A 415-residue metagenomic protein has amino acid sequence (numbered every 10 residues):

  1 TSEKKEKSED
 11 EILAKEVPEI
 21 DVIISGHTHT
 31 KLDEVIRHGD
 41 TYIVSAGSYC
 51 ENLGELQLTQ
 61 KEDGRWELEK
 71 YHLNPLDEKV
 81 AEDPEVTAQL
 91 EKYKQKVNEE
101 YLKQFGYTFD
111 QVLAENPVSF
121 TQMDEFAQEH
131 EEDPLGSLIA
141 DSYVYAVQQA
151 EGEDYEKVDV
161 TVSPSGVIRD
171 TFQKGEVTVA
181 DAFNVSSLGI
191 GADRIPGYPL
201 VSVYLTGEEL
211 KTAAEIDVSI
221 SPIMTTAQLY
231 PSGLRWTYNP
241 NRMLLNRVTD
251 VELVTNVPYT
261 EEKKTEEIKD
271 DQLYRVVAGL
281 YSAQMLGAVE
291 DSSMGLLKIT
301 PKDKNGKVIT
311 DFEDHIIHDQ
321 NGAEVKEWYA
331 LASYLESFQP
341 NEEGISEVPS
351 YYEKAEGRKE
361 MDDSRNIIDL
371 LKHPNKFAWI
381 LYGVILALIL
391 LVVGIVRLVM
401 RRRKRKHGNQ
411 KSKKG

Functional and structural regions predicted by a protein language model:
T1-S25, H130: Active-site-proximal segments of metal-dependent phosphoesterases and phosphodiesterases across multiple
S2, I24-K31, G47-Y49, I168: Catalytic metal-binding/acid-base residues of hydrolase active sites
E16, G47-G415: Catalytic centers of hydrolytic enzymes
P18-E19, H38-G39, Q173: Short, structured coil segments at secondary-structure junctions
I20, H29-K31, L210: Long, structured stretches of catalytic cores involved in phosphate-ester chemistry, encompassing
D21-V22, Y42, V160: Short, Asp-centered acidic motifs that coordinate Mg2+ and/or phosphate in catalytic or ligand-binding sites
L32-H38: Short loop/helix-cap segments at secondary-structure boundaries that form the rim of catalytic
G39-A46: Conserved active-site segment immediately N-terminal to the catalytic lysine that forms the internal aldimine
